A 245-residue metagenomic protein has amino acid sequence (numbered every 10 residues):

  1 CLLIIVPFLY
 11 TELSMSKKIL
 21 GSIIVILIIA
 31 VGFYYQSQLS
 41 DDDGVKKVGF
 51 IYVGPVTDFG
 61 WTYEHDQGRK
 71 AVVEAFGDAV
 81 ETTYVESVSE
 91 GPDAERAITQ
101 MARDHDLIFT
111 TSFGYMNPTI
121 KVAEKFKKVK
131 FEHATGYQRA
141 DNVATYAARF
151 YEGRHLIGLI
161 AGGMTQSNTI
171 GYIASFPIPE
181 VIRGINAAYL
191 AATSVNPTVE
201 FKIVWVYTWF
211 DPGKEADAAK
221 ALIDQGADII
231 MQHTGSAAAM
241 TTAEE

Functional and structural regions predicted by a protein language model:
C1-L39: Secretory targeting signatures
L20, Y35-E245: A residue-level marker of the well-folded mature domains of exported/periplasmic proteins
